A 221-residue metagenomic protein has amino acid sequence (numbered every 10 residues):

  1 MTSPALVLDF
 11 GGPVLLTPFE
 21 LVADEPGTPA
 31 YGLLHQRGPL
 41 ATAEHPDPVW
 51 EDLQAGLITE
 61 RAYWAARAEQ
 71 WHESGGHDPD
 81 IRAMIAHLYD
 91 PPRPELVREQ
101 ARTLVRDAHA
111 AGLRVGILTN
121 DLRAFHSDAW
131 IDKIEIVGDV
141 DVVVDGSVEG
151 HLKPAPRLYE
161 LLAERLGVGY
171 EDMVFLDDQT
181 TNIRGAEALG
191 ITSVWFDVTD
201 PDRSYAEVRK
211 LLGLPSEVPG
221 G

Functional and structural regions predicted by a protein language model:
M1-F10, L118, L122-R123, S127-G221: Asp-based, Mg2+/Mn2+-dependent phosphohydrolase catalytic module
M1-H45, A188, D200: Active-site neighborhood of HAD-like aspartate-dependent phosphohydrolases
L21, P48, A62, A66 (+8 more regions): Alpha-helical elements of Rossmann-like donor-binding domains used by nucleotide-donor carbohydrate transfer enzymes
D24, L34-P39, V49-D52, D80-E95 (+1 more regions): Helical cap/lid subdomains and adjacent loops of hydrolase enzymes that gate the active-site channel and determine
T28-E44, H72-H87, Y170, L214-G221: Short, surface-exposed acidic
W50-I85: A metal-dependent, Asp-based hydrolase signature
I81-I131: Substrate-recognition element of Asp-dependent hydrolases with the DxDx(T/V) motif
